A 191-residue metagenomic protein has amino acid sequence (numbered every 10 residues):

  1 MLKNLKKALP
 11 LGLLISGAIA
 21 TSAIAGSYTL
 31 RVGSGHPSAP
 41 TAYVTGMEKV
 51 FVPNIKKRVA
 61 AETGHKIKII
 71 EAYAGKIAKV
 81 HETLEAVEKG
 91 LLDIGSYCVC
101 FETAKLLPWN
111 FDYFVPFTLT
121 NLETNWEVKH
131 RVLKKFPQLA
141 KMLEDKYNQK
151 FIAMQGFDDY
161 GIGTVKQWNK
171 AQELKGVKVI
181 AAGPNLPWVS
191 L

Functional and structural regions predicted by a protein language model:
M1-L11: Bacterial N-terminal signal peptides that target proteins for export
A18-A25: Sec/Tat signal peptide C-region and signal peptidase I cleavage site
R31-G33, I70, G95, I180: Short, well-ordered beta-strand segments
R31-V50, A74-A78: Extracytoplasmic "Venus flytrap"
K49-K56, E88, D93, C98-L191: Contiguous mixed-secondary-structure segments that line small-molecule binding/active-site clefts of soluble domains
V50-I69: Signal peptide-proximal N-terminal region of secreted/periplasmic/extracellular or secretory-lumen proteins
K68-E71, F151: Generic structural signal for residues in well-ordered beta-strands
I70-E85, A182-L186: Short helix-initiation/N-cap motifs at beta->coil->alpha
